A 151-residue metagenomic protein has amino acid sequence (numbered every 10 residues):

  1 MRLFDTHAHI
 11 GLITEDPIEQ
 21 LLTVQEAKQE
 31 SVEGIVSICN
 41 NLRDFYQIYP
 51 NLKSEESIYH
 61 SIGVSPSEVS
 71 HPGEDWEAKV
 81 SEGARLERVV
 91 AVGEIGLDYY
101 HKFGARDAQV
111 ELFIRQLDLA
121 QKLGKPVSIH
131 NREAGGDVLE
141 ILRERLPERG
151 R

Functional and structural regions predicted by a protein language model:
M1-R151: Mid-domain alpha/beta scaffold segments of enzyme catalytic cores
